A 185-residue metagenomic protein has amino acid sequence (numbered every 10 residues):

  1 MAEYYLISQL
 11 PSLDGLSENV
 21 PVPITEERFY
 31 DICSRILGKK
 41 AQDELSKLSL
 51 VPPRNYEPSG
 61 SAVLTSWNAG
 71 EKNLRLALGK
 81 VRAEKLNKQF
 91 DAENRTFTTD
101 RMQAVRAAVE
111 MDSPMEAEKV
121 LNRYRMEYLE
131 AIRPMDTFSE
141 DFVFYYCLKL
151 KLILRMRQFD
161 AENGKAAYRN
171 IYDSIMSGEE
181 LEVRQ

Functional and structural regions predicted by a protein language model:
M1-Q185: Extended alpha-helical surfaces
